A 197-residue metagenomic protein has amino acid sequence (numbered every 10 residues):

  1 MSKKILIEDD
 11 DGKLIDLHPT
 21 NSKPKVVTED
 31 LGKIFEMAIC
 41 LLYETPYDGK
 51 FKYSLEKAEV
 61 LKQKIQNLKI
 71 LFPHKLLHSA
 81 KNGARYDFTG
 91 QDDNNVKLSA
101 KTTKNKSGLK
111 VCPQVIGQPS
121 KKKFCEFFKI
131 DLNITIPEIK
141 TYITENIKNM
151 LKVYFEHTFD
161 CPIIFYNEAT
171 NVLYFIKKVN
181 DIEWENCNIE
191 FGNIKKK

Functional and structural regions predicted by a protein language model:
S2-K197: Nucleic-acid endonuclease domains
